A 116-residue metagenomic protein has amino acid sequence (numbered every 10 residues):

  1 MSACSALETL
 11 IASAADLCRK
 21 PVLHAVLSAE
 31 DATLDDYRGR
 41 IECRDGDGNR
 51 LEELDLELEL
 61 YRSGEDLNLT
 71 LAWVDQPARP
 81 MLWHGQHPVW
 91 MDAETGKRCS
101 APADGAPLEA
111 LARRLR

Functional and structural regions predicted by a protein language model:
M1-E57: Negatively charged, low-complexity tracts enriched in Asp/Glu with abundant Ser/Thr
A6-L7, L17, V22-A29, A72-R79 (+1 more regions): Generic hydrophobic segment detector
H24, H84-H87: Histidine (H) residue identity feature
A29, E53, T70-A72, T95: Generic alpha-helix signal with a bias toward terminal, lower-confidence helices and secondary-structure junctions
R44-G48, E65, A78, W90: Generic "edge-of-domain/loop-turn" microfeature
L56-H84: Short, conserved beta-strand/beta-arch hydrophobic-aromatic motifs that form part of recognition grooves or interface
H87-R116: Ampiphathic alpha-helical segments that act as solvent-exposed interaction surfaces
